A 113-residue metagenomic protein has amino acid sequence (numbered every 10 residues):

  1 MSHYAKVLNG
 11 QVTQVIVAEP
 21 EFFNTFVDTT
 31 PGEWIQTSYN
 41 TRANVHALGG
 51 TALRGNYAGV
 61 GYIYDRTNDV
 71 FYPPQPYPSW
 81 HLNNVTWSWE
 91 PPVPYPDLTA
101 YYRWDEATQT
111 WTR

Functional and structural regions predicted by a protein language model:
M1-R113: Interaction-interface detector
